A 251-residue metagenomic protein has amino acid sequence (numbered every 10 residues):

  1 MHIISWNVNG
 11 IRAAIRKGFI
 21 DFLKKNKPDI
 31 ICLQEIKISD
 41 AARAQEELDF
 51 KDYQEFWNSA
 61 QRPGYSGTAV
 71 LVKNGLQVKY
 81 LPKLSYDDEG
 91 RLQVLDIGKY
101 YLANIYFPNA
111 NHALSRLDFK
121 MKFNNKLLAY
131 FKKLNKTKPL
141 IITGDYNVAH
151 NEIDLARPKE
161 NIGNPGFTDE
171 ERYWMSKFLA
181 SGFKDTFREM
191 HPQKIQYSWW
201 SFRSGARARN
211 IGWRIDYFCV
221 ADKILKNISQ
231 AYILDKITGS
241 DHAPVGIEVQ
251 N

Functional and structural regions predicted by a protein language model:
M1-F50, Q54, A60-T68, H150 (+1 more regions): N-terminal, active-site-proximal structural segment of metallo-dependent hydrolase catalytic domains
M1-N9, K99-N111, T143: Active-site-proximal beta-strand elements of phosphoester/diester hydrolases
N7, L23-A41, L102, F131-E152 (+4 more regions): Active-site beta-strand/loop signature of hydrolases that rely on acidic residues for catalysis
I36-A110: Structured beta-strand-rich core segments of catalytic domains in phosphoester-bond hydrolases
K51-Q54, F123-I211, I215: Metal-dependent phosphoesterases centered on the DNase I-like endonuclease/exonuclease/phosphatase
P63-V78, K194, G205-K226: Conserved beta strand-loop-helix elements of the APE1-like EEP
K73, L95-K99, A221-D222, I247-N251: Active-site beta-strand termini and strand-to-loop segments that position acidic
P108-N124, E160-G163: Surface-exposed cleft-lining segments at the edges of enzyme active sites
